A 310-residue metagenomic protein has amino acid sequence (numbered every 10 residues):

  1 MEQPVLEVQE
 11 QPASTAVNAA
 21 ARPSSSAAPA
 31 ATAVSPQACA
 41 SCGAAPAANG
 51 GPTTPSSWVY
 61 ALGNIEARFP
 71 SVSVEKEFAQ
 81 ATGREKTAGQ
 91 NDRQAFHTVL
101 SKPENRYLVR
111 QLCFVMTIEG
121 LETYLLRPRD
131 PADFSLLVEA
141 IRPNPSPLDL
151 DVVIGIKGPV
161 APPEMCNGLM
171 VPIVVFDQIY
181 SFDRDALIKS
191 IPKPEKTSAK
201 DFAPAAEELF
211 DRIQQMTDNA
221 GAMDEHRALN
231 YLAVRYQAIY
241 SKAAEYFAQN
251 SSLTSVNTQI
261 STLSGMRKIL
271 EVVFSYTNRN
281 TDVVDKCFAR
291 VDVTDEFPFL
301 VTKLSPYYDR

Functional and structural regions predicted by a protein language model:
M1-S71: N-terminus-biased targeting/localization segments
Q37, A199, K242-E245, T254 (+1 more regions): Exposed acidic/polar residues on beta-strands and adjacent loops within beta-sheet cores, strongest in beta-propeller
A40-L121, S190-Q249: Core segments of small alpha/beta cavity-forming domains
G83, A88-E164, A248-R310: Surface-exposed, charged secondary-structure patches
V138-D211: Contiguous hydrophobic, core-forming segments of folded domains
